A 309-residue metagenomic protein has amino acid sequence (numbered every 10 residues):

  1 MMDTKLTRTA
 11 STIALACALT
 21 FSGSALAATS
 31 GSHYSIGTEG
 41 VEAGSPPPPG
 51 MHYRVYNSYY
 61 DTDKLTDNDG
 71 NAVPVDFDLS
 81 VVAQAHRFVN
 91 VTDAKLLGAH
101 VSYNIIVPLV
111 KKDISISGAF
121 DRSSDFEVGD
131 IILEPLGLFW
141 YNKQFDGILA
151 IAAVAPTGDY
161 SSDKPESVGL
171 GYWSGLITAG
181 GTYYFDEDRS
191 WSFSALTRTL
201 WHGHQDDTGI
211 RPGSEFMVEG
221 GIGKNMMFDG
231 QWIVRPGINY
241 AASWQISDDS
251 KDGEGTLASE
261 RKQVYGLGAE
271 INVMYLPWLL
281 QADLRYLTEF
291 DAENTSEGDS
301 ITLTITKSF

Functional and structural regions predicted by a protein language model:
A28-S30, E42-G50, T92-S102, W140-G147 (+3 more regions): Short loop/turn motifs that connect adjacent beta-strands in outer-membrane beta-barrel proteins
A28-S32, Y59-A83, G118-S124, P165-E166: Surface-exposed strand-loop-strand hairpins of Gram-negative outer-membrane beta-barrel proteins
H33, A72, D207-F309: Outer membrane beta-barrel transmembrane domains
A43, V55, H86-N90, L133-F139 (+6 more regions): Residues on the lipid-exposed face of transmembrane beta-strands in outer-membrane beta-barrel proteins
P49, D78-H86, R122-I131, G169-G175 (+4 more regions): Residues that define the transmembrane beta-barrel architecture of outer-membrane proteins
Y53-V55, A99-I105, G147-I151, G175 (+6 more regions): Transmembrane beta-strands of outer-membrane beta-barrel proteins
N57-D63, N90, V107-D113, A153-D159 (+5 more regions): Transmembrane beta-strands of outer-membrane beta-barrel pores
S102, L109-G213, A258-R261: Outer-membrane pore/translocation modules
